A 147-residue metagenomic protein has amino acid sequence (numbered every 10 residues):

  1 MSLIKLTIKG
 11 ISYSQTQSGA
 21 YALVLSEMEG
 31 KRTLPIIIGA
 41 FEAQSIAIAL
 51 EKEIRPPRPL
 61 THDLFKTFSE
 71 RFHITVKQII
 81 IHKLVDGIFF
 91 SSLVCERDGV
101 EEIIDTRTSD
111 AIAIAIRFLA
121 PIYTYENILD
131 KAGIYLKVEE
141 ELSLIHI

Functional and structural regions predicted by a protein language model:
S2-T75: A positional/architectural concept
I11, M28, T108, Y125-E126: Fold-independent oxyanion-binding glycine-rich loops and adjacent beta-strand/coil segments at enzyme active sites
I38, T106, T124: A conserved hydrophobic position in a structured secondary element of the catalytic/binding core that shapes
I48, F89-S92, Y135: Short, well-ordered secondary-structure micro-motifs
F72-I112: Catalytic-site beta-strand/loop segments enriched in glycine and acidic/polar residues
S109-I112, R117-L136: Glycine-rich phosphate/pyrophosphate-binding loops and their adjacent beta-strand/loop elements at enzyme active sites
K137-E141: Short low-complexity, flexible loop/linker segments enriched in glycine and/or proline with clustered acidic
I145-I147: Conserved small/polar residues in nucleotide/adenosyl-binding loops
